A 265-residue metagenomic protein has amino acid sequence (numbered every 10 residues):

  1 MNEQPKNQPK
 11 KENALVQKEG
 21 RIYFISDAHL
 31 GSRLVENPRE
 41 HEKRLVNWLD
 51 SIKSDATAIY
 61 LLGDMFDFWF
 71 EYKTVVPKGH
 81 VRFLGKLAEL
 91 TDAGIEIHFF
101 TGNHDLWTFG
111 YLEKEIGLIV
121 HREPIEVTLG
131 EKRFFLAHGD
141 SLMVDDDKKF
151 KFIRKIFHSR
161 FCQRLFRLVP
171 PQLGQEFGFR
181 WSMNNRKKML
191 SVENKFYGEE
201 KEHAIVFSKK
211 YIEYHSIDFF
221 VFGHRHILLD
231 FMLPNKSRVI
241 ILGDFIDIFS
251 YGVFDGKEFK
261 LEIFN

Functional and structural regions predicted by a protein language model:
N2-P9, R39-R44, G117-L118, E199-K210: Short, motif-level signal for alpha-helix interfacial/capping segments enriched in acidic residues and aromatics/proline
K10-R21, I25, L30-L129: Core catalytic region of metal-dependent phosphoesterases/phosphodiesterases, especially metallo-beta-lactamase-like
G20, K132, S237: Nucleotide donor/acceptor-binding cores
H29-L30, F66-D67, D105, S141-L142 (+2 more regions): Short, solvent-exposed loop/turn segments at secondary-structure junctions
D67-L90, M189-I217: N-terminal short leaders/motifs
I119-R122, F135, D140, D146-F152 (+3 more regions): Conserved beta-sheet core of the metallophosphoesterase superfamily
G139-H203: Active-site-proximal loop/helix segment associated with metal-binding centers of metalloenzymes
